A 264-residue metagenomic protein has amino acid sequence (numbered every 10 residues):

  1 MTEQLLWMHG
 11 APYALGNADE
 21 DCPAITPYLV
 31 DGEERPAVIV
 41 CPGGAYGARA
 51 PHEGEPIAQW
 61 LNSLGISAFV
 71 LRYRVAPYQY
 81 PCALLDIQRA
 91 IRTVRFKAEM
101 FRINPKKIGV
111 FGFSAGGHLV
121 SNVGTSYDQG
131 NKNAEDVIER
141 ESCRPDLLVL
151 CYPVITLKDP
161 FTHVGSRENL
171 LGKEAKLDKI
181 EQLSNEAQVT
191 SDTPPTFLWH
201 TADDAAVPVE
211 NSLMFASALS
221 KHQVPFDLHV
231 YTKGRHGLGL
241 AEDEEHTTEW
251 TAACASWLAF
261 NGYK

Functional and structural regions predicted by a protein language model:
M1-E33: N-terminal cap/lid segment of alpha/beta-hydrolase-fold proteins
N17, V209, L213-K264: C-terminal catalytic histidine-bearing segment of alpha/beta-hydrolase fold enzymes
R35-G43: Short beta-strand element of the alpha/beta-hydrolase
P42-G47, A202: Active-site glycine-rich loops that stabilize anionic/oxyanionic intermediates across multiple enzyme folds
R49-P51, P56, F69-P105, A241-E249: Catalytic nucleophile-loop/oxyanion-hole region of alpha/beta-hydrolase and closely related hydrolase-like folds
R92-T162, I180: Primarily recognizes the serine-hydrolase "nucleophile elbow" in alpha/beta-hydrolase and SGNH/GDSL folds
P153-Q188: Mobile cap/lid helix-loop segments that gate and shape the active-site cleft of serine hydrolases
L198-H200, D204: Short beta-strand/loop motif that positions the catalytic acidic residue of the alpha/beta-hydrolase fold
